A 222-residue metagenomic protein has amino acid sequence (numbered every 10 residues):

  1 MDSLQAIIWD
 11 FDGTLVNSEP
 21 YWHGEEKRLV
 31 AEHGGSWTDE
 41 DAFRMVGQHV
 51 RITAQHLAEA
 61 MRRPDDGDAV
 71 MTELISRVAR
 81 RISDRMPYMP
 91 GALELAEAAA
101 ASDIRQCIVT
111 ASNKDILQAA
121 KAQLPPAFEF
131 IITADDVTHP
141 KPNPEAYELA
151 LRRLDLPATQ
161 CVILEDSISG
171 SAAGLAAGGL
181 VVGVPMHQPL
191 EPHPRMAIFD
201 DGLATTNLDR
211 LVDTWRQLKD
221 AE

Functional and structural regions predicted by a protein language model:
M1-Q5, E97-A100, I104, N113-E222: Asp-based, Mg2+/Mn2+-dependent phosphohydrolase catalytic module
D2-E94, A101-S102: N-terminal helical cap/lid subdomain that shapes the substrate entry/recognition surface in HAD-like hydrolases
T14, T110-S112: Conserved phosphate-coupling serine/threonine residues in phosphotransfer and NTP-handling enzymes
M86, P90, A111, K141: Conserved phosphate-coordination/catalytic loops
C107: Glycine/proline-rich, flexible active-site/cofactor-binding loop segments that harbor closely spaced acidic
